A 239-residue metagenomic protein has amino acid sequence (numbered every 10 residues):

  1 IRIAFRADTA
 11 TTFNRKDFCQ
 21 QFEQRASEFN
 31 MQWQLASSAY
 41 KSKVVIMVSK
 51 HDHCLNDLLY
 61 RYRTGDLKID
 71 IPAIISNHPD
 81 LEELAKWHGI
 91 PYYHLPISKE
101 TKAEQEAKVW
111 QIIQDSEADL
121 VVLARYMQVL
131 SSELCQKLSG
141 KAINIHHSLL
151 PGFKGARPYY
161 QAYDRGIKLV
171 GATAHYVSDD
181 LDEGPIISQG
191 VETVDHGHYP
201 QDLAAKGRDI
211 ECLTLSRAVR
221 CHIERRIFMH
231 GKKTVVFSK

Functional and structural regions predicted by a protein language model:
I1-S38: A conserved regulatory-domain signal marking ACT and ACT-like small-molecule sensing domains and adjacent regulatory
Q32, D70, P91-Y93, K141: Conserved beta-strand segments of alpha/beta enzyme cores
V44-H53: Short, glycine-rich nucleotide/cofactor-binding loops
D52-T64: Histidine-anchored nucleotide/phosphate-binding helix
I69-D80: Short internal beta-strands
H78, T101, Q105-K108, S116-S238: Donor/substrate-binding cores of folate-linked one-carbon enzymes
K86, I90-S116: Adenosine-nucleotide cofactor-binding segment
